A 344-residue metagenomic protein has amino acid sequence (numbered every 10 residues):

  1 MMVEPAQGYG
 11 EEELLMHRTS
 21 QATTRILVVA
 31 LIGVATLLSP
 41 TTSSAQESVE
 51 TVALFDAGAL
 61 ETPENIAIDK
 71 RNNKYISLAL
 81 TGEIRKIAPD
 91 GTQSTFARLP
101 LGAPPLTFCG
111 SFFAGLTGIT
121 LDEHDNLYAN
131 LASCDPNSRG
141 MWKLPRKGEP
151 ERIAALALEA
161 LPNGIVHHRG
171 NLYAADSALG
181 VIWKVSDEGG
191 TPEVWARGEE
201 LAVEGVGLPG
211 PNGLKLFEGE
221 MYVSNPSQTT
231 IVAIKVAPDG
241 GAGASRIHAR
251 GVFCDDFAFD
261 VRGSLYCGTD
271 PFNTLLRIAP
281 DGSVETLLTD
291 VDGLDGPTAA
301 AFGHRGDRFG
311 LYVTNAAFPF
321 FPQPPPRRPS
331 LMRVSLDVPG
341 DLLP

Functional and structural regions predicted by a protein language model:
I26-L37: Bacterial N-terminal signal peptides
E50-F55, S94-L101, E151-A155, E193-E199 (+3 more regions): Beta-propeller fold detector
A57-R71, G102-N126, N130-L131, A155-Y173 (+6 more regions): Beta-rich, blade/repeat-based domains predominating in secreted/periplasmic proteins but also intracellular
L78-R98: Beta-propeller domains
A79, A132-C134, S177-A178, D187 (+3 more regions): Short loop/turn segments immediately following the C-termini of beta-strands
E83-R85, G140-W142, V181-W183, T230-V232 (+2 more regions): A short loop-to-beta-strand structural motif that recurs across blades of beta-propeller domains
I87-T92, L144-E149, S186-G190, K235-G240 (+2 more regions): Short loop/turn segments that connect beta-strands within beta-propeller blades
G303-P344: Blade-level signature of beta-propeller repeat domains, shared across WD40, Kelch, NHL, RCC1 and BNR/Asp-box propellers
